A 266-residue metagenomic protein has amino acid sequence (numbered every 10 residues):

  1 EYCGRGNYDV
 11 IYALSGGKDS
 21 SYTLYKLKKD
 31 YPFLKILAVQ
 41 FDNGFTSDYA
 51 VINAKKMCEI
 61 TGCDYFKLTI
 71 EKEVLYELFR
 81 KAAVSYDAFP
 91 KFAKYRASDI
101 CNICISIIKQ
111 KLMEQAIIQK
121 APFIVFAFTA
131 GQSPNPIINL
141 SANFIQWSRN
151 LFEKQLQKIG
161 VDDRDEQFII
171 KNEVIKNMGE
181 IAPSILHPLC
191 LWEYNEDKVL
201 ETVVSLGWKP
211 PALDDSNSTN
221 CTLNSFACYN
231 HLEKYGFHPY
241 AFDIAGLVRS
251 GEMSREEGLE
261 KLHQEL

Functional and structural regions predicted by a protein language model:
E1-D9, K26-L266: Nucleotide-activated chemistry modules centered on ATP-dependent adenylation/adenylyltransferase
I11-D19: Short, glycine-rich nucleotide/cofactor-binding loops
Y22-T23: Hydrophobic positions on the alpha1 helix immediately C-terminal to the Walker A/P-loop
